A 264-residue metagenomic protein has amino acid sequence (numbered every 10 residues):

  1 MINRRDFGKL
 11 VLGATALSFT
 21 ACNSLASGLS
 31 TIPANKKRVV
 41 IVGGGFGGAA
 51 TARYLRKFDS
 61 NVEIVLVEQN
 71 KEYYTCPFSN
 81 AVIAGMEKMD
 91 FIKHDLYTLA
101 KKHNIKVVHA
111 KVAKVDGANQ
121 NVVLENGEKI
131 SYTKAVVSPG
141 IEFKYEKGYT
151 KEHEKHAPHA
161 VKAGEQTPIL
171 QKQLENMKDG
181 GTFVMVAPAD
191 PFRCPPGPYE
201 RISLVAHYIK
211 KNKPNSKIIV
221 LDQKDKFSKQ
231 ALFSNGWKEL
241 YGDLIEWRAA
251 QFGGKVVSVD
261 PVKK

Functional and structural regions predicted by a protein language model:
M1-N3: N-terminal secretory signal peptides
D6-G28: N-terminal export signals
L10, S138-P139: Short, well-ordered coil/turn residues at beta-beta hairpins and beta-strand->alpha-helix junctions within
L29-K106, A189-A231: Beta1-alpha1 glycine-rich phosphate/pyrophosphate-binding loop at the start of Rossmann-like nucleotide-binding domains
K102, K106-K114, V122, I130 (+1 more regions): A Rossmann-like FAD-binding core segment of flavoenzymes
N126-K134: Core beta-strand elements of the Rossmann-like FAD/NAD(P) dinucleotide-binding domain in flavoenzyme oxidoreductases
P139-N212: Glycine-rich dinucleotide-binding loop and its adjacent helix/turn
